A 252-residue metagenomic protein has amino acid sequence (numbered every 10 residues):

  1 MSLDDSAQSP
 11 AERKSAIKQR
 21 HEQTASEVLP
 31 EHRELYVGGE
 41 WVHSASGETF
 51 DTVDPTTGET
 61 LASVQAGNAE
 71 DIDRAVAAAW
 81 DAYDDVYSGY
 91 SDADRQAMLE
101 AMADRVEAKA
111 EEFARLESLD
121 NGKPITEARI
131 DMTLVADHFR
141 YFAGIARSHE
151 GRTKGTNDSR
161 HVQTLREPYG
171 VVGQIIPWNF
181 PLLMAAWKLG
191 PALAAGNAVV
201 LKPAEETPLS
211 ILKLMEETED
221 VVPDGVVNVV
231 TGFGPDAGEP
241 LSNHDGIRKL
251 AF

Functional and structural regions predicted by a protein language model:
M1-V64, A97, A101, G151-I175: Terminal low-complexity tails and localization/encapsulation signals of metabolic enzymes
E27, Y36, L61, Y87 (+4 more regions): Tryptophan-centric aromatic hotspots in well-structured domains and transmembrane helices
Y36-V37, D51-D54, S63-R74, V222-V226 (+1 more regions): Histidine- and aromatic-rich ligand-binding microenvironments
A45, I72, A110, A128 (+2 more regions): Alpha-helix N-cap/helix-start motif
D51, S63, L116, P124-E127 (+3 more regions): Conserved beta-strand positions that form and line the central face of beta-propeller blades
E59-H149, S159: Glycine-rich loop-to-alpha-helix module at the N-terminal edge of alpha/beta enzyme cores
E150-F252: Rossmann-like NAD(P) dinucleotide-binding subdomain of oxidoreductase/dehydrogenase enzymes
